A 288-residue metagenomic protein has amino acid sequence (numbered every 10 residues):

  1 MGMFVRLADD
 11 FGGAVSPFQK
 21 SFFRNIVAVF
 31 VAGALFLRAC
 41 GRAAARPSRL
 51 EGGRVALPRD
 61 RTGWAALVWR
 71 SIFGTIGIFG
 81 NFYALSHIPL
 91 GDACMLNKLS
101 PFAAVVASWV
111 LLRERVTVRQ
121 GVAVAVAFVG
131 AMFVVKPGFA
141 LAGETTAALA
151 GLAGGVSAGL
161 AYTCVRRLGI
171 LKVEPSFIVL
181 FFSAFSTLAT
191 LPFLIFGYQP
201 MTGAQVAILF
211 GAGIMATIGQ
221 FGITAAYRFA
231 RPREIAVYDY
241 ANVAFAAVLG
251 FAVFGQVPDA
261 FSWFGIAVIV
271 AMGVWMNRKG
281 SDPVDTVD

Functional and structural regions predicted by a protein language model:
M1-V15, K20-F23, V27, F79-L90 (+4 more regions): Juxtamembrane C-cap of transmembrane helices in multi-pass membrane transport proteins
G2, R6, P17, A32 (+2 more regions): Transmembrane alpha-helical segments that form core, pore/gating elements of small-molecule transporters/exporters
M3, G33, S71-F79, P101-V106 (+8 more regions): Hydrophobic/small/kink-forming positions within alpha-helical transmembrane segments of polytopic membrane proteins
A14, F22, R59-G63, A131 (+3 more regions): Juxtamembrane helix-entry segments on the extracytoplasmic side of multipass membrane proteins
A44-G80, T146-G154, P200-I218: Loop-to-transmembrane-helix transition segments
Y83, P101-V122, A244-W263: C-terminal transmembrane-helix exit sites in multi-pass transporters
C94-L99, K172-A184, Q220-F251: Helix-helix packing/entry segments at the starts of transmembrane helices
R119-K136, F261-G280: Hydrophobic transmembrane alpha-helices of multi-pass small-molecule transport proteins
